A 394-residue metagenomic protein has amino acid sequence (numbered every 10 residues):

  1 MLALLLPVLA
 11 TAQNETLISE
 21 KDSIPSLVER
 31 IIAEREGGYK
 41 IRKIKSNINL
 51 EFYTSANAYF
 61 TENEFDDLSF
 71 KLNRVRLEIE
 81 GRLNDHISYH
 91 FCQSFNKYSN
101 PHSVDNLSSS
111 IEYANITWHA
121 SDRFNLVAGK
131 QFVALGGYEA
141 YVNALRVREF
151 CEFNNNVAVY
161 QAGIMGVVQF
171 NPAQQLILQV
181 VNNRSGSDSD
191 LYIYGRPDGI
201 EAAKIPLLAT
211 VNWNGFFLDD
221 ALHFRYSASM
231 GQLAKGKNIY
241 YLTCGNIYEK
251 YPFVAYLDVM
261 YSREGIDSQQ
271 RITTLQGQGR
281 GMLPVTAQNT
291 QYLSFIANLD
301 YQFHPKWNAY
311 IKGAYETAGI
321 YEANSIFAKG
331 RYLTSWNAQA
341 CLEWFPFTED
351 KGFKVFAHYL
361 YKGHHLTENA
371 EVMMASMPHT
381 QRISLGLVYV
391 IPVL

Functional and structural regions predicted by a protein language model:
M1-P7: Bacterial N-terminal signal peptides
A10-Y53, G386-Y389: N-terminal periplasmic/intermembrane-space "pro-region" immediately following the signal or transit peptide
E15-D22, S55-F65, S103-V104, L218-L394: Outer-membrane beta-barrel pore domains
Y39-F60, E64-G186, G215-L218: Outer membrane beta-barrel
N73, S110, D122, Y160 (+5 more regions): Exposed loop/turn and edge beta-strand positions of beta-sandwich/beta-sheet ligand-binding modules
N106-S109, S185-Y192, A328, Y332-S335: Short, electropositive alpha-helical surface patch
E139-Y141, D190-L191, Q269: Short aromatic-enriched loop/helix-cap "lid" or pocket-rim segments at secondary-structure transitions that line
Q179, N183-Y241: Loop-centered beta-sheet repeat module
